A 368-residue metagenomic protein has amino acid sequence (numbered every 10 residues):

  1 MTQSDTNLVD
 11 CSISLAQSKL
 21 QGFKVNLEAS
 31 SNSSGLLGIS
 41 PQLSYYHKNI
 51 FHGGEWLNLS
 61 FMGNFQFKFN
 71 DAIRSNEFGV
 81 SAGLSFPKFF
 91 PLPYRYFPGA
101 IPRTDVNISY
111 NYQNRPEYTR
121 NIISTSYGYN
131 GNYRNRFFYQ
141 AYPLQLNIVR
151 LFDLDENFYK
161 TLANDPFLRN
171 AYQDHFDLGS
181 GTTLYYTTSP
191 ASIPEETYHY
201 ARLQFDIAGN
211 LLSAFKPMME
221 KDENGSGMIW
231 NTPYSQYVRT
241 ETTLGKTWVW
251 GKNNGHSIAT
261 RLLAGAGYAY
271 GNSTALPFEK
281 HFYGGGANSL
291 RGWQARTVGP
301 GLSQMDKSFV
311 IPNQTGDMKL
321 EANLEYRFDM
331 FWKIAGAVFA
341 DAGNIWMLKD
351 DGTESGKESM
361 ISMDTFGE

Functional and structural regions predicted by a protein language model:
M1-R202, R291-G292, V298, S303: Gram-negative/organellar outer-membrane beta-barrel architecture
L37-K88, P98-N107, N111-N114, T197-E368: C-terminal transmembrane beta-barrel domains of outer membrane proteins
